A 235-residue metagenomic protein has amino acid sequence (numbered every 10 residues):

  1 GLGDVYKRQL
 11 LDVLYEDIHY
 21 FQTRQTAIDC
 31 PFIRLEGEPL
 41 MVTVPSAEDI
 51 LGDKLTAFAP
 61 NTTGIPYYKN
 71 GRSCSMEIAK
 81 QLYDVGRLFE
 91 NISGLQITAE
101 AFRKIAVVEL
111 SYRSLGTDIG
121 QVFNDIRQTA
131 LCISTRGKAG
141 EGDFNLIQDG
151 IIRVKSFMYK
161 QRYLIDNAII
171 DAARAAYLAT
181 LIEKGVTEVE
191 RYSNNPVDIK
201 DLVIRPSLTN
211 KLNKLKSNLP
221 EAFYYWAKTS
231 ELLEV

Functional and structural regions predicted by a protein language model:
L2-Y6: Short, small-residue-biased leader/transition segments that mark boundaries at the very start of proteins
R8-L10, L82: Extracellular structured ligand-interaction cores
L10-N61, R87: Conserved NTP-donor binding/palm subdomain of two-metal-ion nucleotidyltransferases/polymerases, i.e., the charged
A27, D53-K54, M76-I78, E141-I152: Short, compositionally biased low-complexity segments
M41, G71-S75, Q161, I165-A168: Short, charged/polar micro-motifs that form catalytic or ligand-binding hotspots
P45-R103: A conserved active-site cap/scaffold subdomain adjacent to cofactor or substrate pockets
S93-T180: Small-residue-rich helix-loop
F144-V235: Terminal (often C-terminal) interaction modules
